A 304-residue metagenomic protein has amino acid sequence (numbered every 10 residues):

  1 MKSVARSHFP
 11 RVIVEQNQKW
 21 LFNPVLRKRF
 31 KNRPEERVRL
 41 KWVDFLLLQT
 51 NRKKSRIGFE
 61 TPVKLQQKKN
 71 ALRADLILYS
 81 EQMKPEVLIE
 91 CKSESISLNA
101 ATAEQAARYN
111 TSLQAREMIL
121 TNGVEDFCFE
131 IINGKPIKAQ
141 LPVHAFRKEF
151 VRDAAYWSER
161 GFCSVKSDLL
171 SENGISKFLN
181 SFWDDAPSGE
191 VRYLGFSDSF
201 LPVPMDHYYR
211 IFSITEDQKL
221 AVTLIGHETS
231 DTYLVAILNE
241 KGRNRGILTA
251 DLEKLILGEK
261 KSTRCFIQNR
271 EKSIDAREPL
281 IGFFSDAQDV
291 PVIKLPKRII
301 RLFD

Functional and structural regions predicted by a protein language model:
M1-E117, F127-D304: A short, conserved, highly charged catalytic patch centered on acidic carboxylates
G123: Carbohydrate-associated surface elements
